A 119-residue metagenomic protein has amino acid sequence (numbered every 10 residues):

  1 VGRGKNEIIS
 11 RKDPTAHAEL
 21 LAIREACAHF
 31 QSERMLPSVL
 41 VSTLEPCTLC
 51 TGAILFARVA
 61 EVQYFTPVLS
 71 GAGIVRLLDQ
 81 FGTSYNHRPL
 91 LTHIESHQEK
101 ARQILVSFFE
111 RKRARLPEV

Functional and structural regions predicted by a protein language model:
V1-G2: A structural microfeature
E7-L21, E25: A short, polar/charged loop-to-alpha-helix boundary motif
I8, S42, T66: Residues that line or immediately flank small-molecule/substrate-binding pockets and catalytic motifs
T15, T43, T92: Ser/Thr-centric signal marking residues that sit in or immediately flank functional binding/regulatory motifs
S32-E45: Immediate flanking context of iron-sulfur cluster ligation sites
P46-V119: Zinc-dependent deaminase
